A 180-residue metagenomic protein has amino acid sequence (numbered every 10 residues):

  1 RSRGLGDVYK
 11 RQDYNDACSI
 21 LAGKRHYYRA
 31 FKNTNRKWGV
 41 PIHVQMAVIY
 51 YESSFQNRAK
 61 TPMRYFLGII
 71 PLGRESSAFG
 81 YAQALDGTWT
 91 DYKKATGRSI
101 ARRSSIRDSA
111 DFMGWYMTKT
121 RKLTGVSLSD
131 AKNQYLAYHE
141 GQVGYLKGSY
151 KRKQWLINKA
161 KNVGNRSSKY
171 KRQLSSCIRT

Functional and structural regions predicted by a protein language model:
R1-S2, H26: Short amphipathic alpha-helix starts
S2-Y9: Short, small-residue-biased leader/transition segments that mark boundaries at the very start of proteins
R11-T180: Catalytic glycan-binding domains that act on GlcNAc-containing polysaccharides
